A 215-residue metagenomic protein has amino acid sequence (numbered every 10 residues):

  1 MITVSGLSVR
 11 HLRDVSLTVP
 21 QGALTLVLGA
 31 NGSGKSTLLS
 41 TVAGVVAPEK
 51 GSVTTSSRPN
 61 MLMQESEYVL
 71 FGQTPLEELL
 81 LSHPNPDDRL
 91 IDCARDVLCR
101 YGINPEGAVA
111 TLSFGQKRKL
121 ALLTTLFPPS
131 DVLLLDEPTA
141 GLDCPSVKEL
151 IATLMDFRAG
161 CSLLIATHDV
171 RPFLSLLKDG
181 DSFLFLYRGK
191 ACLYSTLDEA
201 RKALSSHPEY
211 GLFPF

Functional and structural regions predicted by a protein language model:
L28-A30: The feature captures the beta-strand-to-loop junction immediately N-terminal to the Walker
A43: Helix-to-loop junction immediately C-terminal to a conserved catalytic motif
A108, E137-P138: Walker B catalytic motif
D136, D143: ABC-family nucleotide-binding domains
C161-T167: Conserved H-loop
D169-K178: Conserved H-loop
K190-P214: Conserved beta-strand-loop-alpha-helix hinge in the C-terminal portion of ABC ATPase nucleotide-binding domains
